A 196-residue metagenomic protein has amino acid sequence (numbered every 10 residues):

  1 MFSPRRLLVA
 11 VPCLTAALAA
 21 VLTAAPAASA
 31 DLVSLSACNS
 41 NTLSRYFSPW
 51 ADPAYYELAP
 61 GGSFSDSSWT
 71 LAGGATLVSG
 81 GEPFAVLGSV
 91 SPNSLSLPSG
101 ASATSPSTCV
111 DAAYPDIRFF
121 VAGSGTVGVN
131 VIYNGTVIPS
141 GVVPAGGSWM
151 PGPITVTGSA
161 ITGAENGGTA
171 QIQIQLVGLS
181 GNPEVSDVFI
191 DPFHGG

Functional and structural regions predicted by a protein language model:
F2-P12: Bacterial N-terminal signal peptides that target proteins for export
A17-A27: C-terminal segment of classical bacterial N-terminal signal peptides
D31-V78, F189-G196: Extracellular carbohydrate-recognition regions
W50, G135-T169, Q175-E184: Extracellular carbohydrate recognition and processing domains and analogous Trp-centered ligand-binding platforms
G61, S105, D116, P151 (+1 more regions): Hydrophobic residues on conserved beta-strands that form the core of alpha/beta folds
S65-W69, T108-Y114, R118-T126, V177-L179: Solvent-exposed strand-to-loop "edge" motifs in beta-rich extracellular domains
L87-D116, T126: Short beta-strands within extracellular/lumenal beta-sheet-rich domains
G128-G135: Short, surface-exposed beta-strand/strand-loop-strand elements in extracellular ectodomains
